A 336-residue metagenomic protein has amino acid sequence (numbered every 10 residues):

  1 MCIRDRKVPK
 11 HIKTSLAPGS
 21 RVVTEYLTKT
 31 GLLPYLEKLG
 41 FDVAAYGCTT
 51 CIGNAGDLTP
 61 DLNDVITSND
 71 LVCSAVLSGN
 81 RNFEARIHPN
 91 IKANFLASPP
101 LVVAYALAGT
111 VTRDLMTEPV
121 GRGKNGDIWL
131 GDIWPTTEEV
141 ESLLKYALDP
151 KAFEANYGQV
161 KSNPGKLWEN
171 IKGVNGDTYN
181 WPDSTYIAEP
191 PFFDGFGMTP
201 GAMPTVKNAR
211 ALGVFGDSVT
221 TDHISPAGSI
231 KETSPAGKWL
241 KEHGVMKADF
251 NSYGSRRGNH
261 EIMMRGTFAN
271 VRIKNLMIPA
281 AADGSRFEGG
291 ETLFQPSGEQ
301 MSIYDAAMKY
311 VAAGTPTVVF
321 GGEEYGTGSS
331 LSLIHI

Functional and structural regions predicted by a protein language model:
M1-I3, I334-I336: Conserved small/polar residues in nucleotide/adenosyl-binding loops
D5-P9, D42, G47-T50, N54-E154: Mobile "lid/hinge" segments at catalytic clefts and subdomain interfaces of large enzymes
V8-G56, S329-L333: Extended C-terminal subregions enriched in glycine
E25-Y26, I52-N54, E84-I87, Y105-A106 (+9 more regions): Short helix/loop capping segments that flank catalytic or ligand/cofactor-binding pockets
N80, A312-I334: Extracellular/luminal Protease-associated
A93-N94, P99, I224-K247: Extended active-site and interfacial segments that coordinate phosphate-rich ligands in large catalytic machineries
I133-G213, D222-I224: Flexible inter-domain linker/hinge segments
